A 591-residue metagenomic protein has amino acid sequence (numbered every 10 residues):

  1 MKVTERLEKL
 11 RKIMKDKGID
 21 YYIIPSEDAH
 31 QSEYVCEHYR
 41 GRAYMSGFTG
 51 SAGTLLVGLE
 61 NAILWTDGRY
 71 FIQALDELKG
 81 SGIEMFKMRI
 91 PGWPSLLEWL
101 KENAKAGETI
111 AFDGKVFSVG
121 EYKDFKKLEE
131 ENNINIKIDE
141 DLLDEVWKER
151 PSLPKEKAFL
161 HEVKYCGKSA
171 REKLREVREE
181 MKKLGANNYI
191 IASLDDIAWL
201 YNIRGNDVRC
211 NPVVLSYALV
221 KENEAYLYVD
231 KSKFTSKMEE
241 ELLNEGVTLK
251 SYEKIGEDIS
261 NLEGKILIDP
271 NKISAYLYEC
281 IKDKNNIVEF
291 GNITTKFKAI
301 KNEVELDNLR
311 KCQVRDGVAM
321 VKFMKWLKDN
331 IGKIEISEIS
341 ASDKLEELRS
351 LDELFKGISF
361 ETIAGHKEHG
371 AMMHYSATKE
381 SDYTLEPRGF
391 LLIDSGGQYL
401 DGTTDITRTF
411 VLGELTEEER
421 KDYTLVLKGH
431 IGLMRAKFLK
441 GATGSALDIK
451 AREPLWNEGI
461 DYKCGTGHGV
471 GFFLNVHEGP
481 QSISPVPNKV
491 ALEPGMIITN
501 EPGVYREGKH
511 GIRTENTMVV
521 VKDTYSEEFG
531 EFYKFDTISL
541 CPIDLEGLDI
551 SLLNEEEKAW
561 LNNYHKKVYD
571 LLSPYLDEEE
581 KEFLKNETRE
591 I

Functional and structural regions predicted by a protein language model:
M1-I591: Active-site neighborhoods and metal-handling regions in enzymes and metal-associated proteins
